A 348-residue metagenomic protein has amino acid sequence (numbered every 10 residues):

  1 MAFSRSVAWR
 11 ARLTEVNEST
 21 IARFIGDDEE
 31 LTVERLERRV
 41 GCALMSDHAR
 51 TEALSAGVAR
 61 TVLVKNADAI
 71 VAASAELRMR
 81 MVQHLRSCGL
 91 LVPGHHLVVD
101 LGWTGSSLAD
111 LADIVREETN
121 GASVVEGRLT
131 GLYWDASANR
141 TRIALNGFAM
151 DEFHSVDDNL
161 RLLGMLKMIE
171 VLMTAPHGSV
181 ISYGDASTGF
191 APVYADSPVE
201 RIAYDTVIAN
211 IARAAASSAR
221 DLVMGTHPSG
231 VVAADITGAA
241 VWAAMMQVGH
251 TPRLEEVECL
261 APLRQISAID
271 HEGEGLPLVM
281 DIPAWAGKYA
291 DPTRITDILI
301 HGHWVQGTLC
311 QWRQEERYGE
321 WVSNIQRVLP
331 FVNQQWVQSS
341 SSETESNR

Functional and structural regions predicted by a protein language model:
M1-R5: Conserved beta-strand -> loop -> alpha-helix junction used to position metal-binding or nucleic-acid-contacting
R10-R12, V16-E343: Long, contiguous domain-sized segments
E345-R348: Non-Sec secretion/translocation targeting segments of pathogen effectors
